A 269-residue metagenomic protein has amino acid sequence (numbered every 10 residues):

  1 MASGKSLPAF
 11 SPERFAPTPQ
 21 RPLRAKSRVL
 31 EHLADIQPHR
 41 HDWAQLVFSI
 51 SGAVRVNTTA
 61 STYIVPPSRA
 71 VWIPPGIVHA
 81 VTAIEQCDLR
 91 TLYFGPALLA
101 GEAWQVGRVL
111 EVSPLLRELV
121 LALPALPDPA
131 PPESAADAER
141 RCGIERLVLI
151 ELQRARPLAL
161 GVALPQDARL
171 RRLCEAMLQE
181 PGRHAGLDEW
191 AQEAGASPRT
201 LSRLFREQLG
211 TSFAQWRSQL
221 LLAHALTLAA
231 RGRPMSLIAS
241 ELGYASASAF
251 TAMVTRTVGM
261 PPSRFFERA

Functional and structural regions predicted by a protein language model:
M1-A2, A252-A269: …primarily DNA-binding HTH/wHTH and HhH modules…
M1-A53: Generic protein-terminus/edge-of-domain signal
A60-P75: Short acidic-glycine-tyrosine-enriched beta hairpin
S68, L201, F205, A249-F250 (+1 more regions): Short hydrophobic/aromatic patch on the recognition helix
G76-L99, V106-G107: Ligand-binding loop in jelly-roll beta-barrel domains
V106, A130-A194, E207-Q219: Short, Lys/Arg-enriched, Trp-marked, Pro/Gly-tolerant hinge/linker segments that flank
D188, E207-T251, E267-A269: Terminal helix-turn-helix DNA-binding modules in bacterial transcription factors
Q192, R203, E207, S240-E241 (+1 more regions): Alpha-helical residues within the helix-turn-helix
